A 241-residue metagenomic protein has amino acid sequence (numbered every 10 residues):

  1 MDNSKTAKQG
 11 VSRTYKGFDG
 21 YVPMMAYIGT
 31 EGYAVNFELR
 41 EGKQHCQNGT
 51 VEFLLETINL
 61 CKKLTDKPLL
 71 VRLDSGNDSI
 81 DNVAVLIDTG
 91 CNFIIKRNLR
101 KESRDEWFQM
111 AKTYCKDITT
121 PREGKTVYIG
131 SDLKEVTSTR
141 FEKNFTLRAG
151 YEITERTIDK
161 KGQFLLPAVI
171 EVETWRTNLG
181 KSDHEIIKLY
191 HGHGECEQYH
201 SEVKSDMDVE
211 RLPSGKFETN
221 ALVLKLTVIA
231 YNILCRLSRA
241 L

Functional and structural regions predicted by a protein language model:
M1-A26: Active-site-proximal, Lys/Arg-enriched surface segment that forms a nucleic-acid-binding/basic interface patch
M1-D2, G32, L69-D78, F93 (+3 more regions): Short, conserved catalytic/metal-binding motifs centered on acidic residues
N3, T30-E41: Gly-rich Lys/Arg/Thr-decorated short loops/hinges at beta-loop-alpha junctions or inter-strand turns that position
T14-P23, D88-E102: Acidic, His- and aromatic-enriched active-site or binding-groove loops in soluble protein domains that engage sugars
L39-L60: Active-site beta-loop-alpha junctions of metal-dependent nucleic acid enzymes, especially the RNase H-like/DDE
V71-S79, L99-K101, E218: Acidic, metal-coordinating catalytic cores used for nucleic-acid/nucleotide bond scission and strand-transfer chemistry
N92-S205: An anionic, glycine-rich sequence signature occurring as long contiguous blocks
D183-L222, L226, A230-L237: Short amphipathic alpha-helical "interface-anchor" segments enriched in bulky aromatics
